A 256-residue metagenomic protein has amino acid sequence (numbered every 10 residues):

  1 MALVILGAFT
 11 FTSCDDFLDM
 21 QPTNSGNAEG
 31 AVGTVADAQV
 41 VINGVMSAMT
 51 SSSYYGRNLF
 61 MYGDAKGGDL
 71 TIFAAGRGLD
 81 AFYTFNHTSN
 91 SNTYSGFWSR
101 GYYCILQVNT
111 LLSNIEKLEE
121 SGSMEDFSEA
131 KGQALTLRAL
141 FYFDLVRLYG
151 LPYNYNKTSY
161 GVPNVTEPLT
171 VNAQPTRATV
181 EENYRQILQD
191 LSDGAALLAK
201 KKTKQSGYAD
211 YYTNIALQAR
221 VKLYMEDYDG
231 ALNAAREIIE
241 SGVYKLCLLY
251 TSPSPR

Functional and structural regions predicted by a protein language model:
C14-M61: Membrane-proximal, proline-rich intrinsically disordered regions
D16, Y250-P255: Conserved small/polar residues in nucleotide/adenosyl-binding loops
G78-Y149, A195-K200: Conserved, well-structured interaction surfaces
I105-V108, Y184, L191, A235: Inward-facing hydrophobic residues that define packing positions of alpha-helical scaffold repeats
E125, L148-E181, R185: Short coil/linker segments at helix-helix boundaries
